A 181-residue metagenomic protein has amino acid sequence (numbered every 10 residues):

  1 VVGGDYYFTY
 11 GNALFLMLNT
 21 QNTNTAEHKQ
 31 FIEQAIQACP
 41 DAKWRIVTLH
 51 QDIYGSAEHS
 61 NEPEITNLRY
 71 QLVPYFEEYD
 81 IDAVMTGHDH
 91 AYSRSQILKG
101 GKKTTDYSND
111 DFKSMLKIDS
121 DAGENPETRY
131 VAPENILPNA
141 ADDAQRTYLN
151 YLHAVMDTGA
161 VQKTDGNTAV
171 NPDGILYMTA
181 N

Functional and structural regions predicted by a protein language model:
V1-D5, Y10-L14, N24-E33, C39-N181: Long, structured stretches of catalytic cores involved in phosphate-ester chemistry, encompassing
